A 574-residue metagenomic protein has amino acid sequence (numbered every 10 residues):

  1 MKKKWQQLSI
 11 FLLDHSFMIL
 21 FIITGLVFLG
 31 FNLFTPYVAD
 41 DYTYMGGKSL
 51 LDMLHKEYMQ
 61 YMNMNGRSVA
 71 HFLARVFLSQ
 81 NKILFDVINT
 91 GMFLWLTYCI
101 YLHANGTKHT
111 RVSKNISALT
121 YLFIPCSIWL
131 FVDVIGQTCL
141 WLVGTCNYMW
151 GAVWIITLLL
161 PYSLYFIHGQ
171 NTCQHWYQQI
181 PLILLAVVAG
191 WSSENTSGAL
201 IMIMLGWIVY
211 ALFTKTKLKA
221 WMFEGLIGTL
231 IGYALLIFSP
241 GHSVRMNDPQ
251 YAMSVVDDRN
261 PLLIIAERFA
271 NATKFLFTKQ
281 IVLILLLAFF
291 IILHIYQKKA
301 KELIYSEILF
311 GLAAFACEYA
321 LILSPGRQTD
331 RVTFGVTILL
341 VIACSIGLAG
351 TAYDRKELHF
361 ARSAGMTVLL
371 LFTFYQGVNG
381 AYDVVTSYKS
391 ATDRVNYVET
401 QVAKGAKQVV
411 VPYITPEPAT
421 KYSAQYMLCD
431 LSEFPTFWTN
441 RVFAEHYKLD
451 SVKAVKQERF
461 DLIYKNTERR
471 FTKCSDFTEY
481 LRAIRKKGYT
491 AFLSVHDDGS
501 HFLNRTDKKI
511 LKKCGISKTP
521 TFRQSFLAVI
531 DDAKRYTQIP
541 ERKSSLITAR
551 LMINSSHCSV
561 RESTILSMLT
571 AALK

Functional and structural regions predicted by a protein language model:
W5-Q60, L78-I116, G365-E468: Intrinsically disordered, polar/acidic, low-complexity terminal segments
H15-F17, T110-L122, Q174-Q179, L218-G225 (+2 more regions): Membrane-interfacial loop-to-transmembrane alpha-helix junctions, especially the N-terminal start
V27-V87, L142, V187-G311, L323-R331: Transmembrane catalytic cores of multi-pass membrane glycosyltransferases and polysaccharide-assembly enzymes
F93-A104, W154-F166, I201-V209, L285-I292 (+2 more regions): Transmembrane alpha-helical segments
K114-F166, S193, T278-V282, A316-G347: Membrane-interface micro-motifs in multi-pass membrane enzymes
L164-V188: Short hydrophobic alpha-helices at membrane interfaces in multi-pass membrane enzymes
Q297-K298, F334-G365: Cytosolic-side transmembrane helix boundary signature
E468-K574: Short acidic-hydrophobic catalytic motif
